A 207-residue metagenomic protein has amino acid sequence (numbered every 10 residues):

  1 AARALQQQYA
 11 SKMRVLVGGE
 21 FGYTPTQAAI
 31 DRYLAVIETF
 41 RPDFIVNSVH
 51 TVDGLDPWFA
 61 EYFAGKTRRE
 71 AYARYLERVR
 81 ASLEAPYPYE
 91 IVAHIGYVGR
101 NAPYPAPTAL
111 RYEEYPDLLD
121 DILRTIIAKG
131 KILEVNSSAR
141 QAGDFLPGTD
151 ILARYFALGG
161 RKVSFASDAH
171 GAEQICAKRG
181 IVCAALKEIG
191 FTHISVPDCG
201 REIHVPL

Functional and structural regions predicted by a protein language model:
A1-A128: Extended substrate/RNA-proximal surfaces in nucleic-acid metabolism proteins
D53, P107-L207: Charged catalytic cores and adjacent phosphate/nucleic-acid-binding surfaces used for phosphate/nucleic-acid chemistry
